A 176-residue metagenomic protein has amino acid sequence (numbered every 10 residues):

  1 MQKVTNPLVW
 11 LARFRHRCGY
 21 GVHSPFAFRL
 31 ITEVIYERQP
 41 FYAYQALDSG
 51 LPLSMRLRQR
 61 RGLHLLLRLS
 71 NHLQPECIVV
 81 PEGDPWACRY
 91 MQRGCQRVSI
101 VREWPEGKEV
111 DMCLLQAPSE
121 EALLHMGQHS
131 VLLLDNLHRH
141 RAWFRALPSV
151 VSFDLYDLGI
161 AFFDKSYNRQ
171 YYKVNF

Functional and structural regions predicted by a protein language model:
M1-Q128, H138-F176: A short alpha-helical cap/connector motif
D135: Alpha/beta-hydrolase-fold catalytic nucleophile elbow
